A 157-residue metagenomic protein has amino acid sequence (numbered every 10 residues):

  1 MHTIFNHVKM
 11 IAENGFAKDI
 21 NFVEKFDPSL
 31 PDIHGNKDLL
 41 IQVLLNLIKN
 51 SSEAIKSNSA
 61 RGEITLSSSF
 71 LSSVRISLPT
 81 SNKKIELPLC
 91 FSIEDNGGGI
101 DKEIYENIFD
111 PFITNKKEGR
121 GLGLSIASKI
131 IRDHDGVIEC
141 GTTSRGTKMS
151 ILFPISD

Functional and structural regions predicted by a protein language model:
M1-K9, S67-S69: A conserved beta-strand-to-alpha-helix junction within the catalytic ATP-binding
N21-P31, L71: Conserved catalytic submotifs in the C-terminal HATPase_c
D32-G35, N115: Conserved micro-motifs of the catalytic ATP-binding
R61-V74: Short beta-strand/loop element within the Bergerat-fold HATPase_c
E86-P88, I100-P111: Short conserved segment of the HATPase_c
G123, A127: Short alpha-helical Gxxx[C/S/T] motif in the catalytic ATP-binding
I131-R132: Detector for a conserved hydrophobic position within an alpha-helical segment of the HATPase_c
D135-G136, C140: Conserved glycine-rich
